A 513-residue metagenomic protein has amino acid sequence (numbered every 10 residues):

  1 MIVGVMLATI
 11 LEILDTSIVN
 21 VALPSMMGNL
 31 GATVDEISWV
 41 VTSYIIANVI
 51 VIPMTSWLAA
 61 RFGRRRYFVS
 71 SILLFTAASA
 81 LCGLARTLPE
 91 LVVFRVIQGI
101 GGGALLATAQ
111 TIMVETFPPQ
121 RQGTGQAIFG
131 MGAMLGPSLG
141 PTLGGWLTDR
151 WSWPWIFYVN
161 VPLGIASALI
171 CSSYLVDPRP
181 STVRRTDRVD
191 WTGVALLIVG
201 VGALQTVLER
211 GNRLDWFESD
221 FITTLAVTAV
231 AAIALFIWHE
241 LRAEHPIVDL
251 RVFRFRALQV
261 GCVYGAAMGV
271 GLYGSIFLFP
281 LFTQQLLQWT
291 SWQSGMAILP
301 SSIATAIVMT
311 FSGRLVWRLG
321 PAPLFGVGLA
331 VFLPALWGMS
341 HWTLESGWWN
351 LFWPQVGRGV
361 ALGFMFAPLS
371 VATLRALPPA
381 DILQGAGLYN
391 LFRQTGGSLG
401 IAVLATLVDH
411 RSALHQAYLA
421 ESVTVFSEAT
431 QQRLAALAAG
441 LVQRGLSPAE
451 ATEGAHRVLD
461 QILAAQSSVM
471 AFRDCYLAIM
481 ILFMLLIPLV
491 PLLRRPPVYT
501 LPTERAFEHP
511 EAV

Functional and structural regions predicted by a protein language model:
M1-F68, L73, P89-L91, S152 (+5 more regions): Transmembrane core module of solute transporters
I46-I50, A80, M134, S138 (+5 more regions): Hydrophobic/small/kink-forming positions within alpha-helical transmembrane segments of polytopic membrane proteins
I52-V194, D220: Helix-loop-helix hairpins in multi-pass membrane proteins, especially solute transporters
A78, G101, S167, P334-A335 (+2 more regions): Membrane-embedded alpha-helical transmembrane segments of multi-pass integral membrane proteins
I128-P141, G145, L351-A435: Small-residue-rich alpha-helical segments with characteristic i,i+4
P162-P180, V199-R210, T228-R242, L486-R494: C-terminal membrane-cytosol helix-exit motif in multi-pass small-molecule transporters
L163-L204, F221, D249-R254, S412-S447 (+1 more regions): Central mid-sequence intracellular linker of multi-pass
A166, L388, F392-R495, T500-L501 (+1 more regions): Hydrophobic transmembrane architecture of multi-pass small-molecule transporters
